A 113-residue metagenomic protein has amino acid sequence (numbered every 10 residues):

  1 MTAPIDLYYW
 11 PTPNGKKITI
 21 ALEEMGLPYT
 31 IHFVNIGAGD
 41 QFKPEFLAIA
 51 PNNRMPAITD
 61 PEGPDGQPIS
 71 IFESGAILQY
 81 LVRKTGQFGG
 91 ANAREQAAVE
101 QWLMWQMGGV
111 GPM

Functional and structural regions predicted by a protein language model:
M1-M113: GST-like domain detector, emphasizing the conserved glutathione-binding G-site in the N-terminal thioredoxin-like
